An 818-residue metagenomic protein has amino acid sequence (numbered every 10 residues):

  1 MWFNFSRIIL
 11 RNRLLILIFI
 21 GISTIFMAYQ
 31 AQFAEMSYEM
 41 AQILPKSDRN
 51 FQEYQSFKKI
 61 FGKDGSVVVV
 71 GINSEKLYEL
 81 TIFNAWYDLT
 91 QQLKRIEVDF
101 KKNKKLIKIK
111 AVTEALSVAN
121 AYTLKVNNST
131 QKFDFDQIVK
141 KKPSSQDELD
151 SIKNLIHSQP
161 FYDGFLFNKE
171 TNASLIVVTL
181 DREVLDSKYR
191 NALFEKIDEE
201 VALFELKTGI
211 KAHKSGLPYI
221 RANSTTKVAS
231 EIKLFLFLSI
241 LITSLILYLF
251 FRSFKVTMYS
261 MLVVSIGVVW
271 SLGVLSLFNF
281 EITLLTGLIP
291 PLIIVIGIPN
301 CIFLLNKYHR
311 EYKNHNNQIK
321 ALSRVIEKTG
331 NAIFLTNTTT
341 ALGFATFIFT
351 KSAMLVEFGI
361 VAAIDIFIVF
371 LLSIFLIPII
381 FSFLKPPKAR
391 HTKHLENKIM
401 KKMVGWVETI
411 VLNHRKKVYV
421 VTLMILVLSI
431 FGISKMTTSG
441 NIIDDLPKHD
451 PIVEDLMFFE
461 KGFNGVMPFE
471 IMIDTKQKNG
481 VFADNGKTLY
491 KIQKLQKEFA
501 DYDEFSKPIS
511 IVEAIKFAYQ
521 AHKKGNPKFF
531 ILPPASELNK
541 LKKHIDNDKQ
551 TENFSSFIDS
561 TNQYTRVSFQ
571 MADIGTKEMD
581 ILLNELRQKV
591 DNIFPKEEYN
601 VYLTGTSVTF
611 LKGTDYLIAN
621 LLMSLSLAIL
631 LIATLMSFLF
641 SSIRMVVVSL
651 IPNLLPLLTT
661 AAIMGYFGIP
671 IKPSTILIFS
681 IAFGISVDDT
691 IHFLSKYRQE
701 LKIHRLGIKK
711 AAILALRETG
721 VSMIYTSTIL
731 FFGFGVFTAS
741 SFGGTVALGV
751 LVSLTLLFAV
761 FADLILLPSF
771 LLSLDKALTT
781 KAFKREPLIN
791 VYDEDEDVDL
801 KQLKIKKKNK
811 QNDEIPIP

Functional and structural regions predicted by a protein language model:
M1-I240: Membrane-proximal extracytoplasmic
M1-Y38, I379, F383, T392-I442 (+3 more regions): Signature of alpha-helical transmembrane segments and their immediate interfacial
Q55, K142-F254, Q493, K543-A628: Extracytoplasmic
A229-I282, F349-A353, M623-G668, A739: Interfacial segments of transmembrane alpha-helices in multi-pass membrane proteins
I246, F334-I377, A633-S637, T659-P670 (+2 more regions): Hydrophobic, glycine/alanine-rich multi-pass transmembrane helices and their short helix-loop junctions in large
T257-L304, M645-L694, G735, A762-I765: Hydrophobic transmembrane alpha-helices and their membrane-interface caps in long multi-pass transport proteins
E311-T338, L701-Y725: Helix-loop junctions and hydrophobic alpha-helical segments within the transmembrane domains of large membrane
I410, H414-E537: Juxtamembrane segments of multi-pass membrane proteins
